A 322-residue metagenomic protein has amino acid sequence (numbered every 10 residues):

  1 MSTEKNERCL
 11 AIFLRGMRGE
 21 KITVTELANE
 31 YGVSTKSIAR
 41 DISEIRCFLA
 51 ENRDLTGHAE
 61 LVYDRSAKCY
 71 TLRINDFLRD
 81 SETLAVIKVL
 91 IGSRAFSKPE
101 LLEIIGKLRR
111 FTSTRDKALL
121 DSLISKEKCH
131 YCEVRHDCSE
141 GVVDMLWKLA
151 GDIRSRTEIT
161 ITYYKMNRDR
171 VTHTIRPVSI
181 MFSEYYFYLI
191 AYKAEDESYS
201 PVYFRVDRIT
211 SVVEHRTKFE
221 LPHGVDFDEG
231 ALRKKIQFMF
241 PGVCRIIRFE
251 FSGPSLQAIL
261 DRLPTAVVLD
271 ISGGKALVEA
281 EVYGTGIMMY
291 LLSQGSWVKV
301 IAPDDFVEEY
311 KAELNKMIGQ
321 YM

Functional and structural regions predicted by a protein language model:
M1-V89, I318-M322: Short, basic/aromatic recognition patches that contact phosphate-bearing ligands
L61, I180, V268-L269: A structural signal for short hydrophobic beta-strand segments in well-ordered beta-sheet cores
C69-T71, T160, Y188-I190, L277 (+1 more regions): General beta-strand recognition
L72-F77, Y192-E195, E281-G284: Secondary-structure transition/turn motif
L78-Y164: Bulky hydrophobic/aromatic content
K126-R248: Core beta-strand-centered patch of the WYL/Sm-like small regulatory domain
A231-M322: Polybasic (Lys/Arg-rich)
